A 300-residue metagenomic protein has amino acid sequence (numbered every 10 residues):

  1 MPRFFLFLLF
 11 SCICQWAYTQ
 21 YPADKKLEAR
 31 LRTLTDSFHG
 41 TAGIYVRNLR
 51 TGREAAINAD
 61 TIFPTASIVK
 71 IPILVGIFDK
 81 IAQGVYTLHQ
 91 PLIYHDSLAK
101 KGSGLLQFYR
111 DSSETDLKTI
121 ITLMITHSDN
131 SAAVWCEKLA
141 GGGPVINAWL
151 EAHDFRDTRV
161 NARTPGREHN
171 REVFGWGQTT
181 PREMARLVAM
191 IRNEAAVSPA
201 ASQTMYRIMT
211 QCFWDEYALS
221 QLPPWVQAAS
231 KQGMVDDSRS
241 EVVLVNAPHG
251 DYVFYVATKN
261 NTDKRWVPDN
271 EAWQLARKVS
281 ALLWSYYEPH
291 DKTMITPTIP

Functional and structural regions predicted by a protein language model:
M1-A23: Bacterial Sec-dependent N-terminal signal peptides
Q20-R32, S37, K138-L139, G143 (+2 more regions): Structured C-terminal helix/loop/strand segments within mature extracytoplasmic catalytic/sensor domains
K26-A59: A short, well-structured edge-of-sheet supersecondary motif
G43-R47, A56, P72, I93 (+2 more regions): Soluble periplasmic/extracytoplasmic beta-strand elements of cell-envelope proteins
G52, P64-Y94, M124, F254: Active-site SXXK
L88-L105, A140-G141, R167, I208 (+1 more regions): Acidic helix-start/capping segments at beta-turn-to-alpha-helix junctions
A99-W135, G143: Conserved catalytic neighborhood of penicillin-recognizing serine enzymes
I121, V134-V188, N193: Mid-domain, small-residue-enriched loop/turn segments at the edges of structured enzyme/sensor domains
